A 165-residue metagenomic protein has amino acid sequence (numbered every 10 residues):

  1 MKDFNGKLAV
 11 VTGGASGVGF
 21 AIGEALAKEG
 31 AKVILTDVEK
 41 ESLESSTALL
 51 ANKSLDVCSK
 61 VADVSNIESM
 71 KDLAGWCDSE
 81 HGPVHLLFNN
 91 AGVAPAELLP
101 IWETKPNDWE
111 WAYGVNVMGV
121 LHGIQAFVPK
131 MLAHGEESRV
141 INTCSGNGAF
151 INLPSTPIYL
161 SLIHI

Functional and structural regions predicted by a protein language model:
D3-K32: Canonical Rossmann dinucleotide-binding motif of NAD(H)/NADP(H)-dependent dehydrogenases/reductases, specifically
K40-E41, V61-D72, P106: The beta1-alpha1 cofactor-binding region of Rossmann-like NAD(H)/NADP(H)-dependent oxidoreductases
L98-I101, K105-E110: Substrate-binding pocket helix/loop in short-chain dehydrogenase/reductase
I124-Q125: A short, exposed helix-loop element centered on a Lys and neighboring polar residues
S145: Residue(s) in the substrate-gating loop at a strand-loop-helix junction that position the organic substrate next
I151-L160: Active-site loop-to-helix junction immediately N-terminal to the catalytic Tyr of the SDR YXXXK motif in Rossmann-fold
I163-I165: Conserved small/polar residues in nucleotide/adenosyl-binding loops
